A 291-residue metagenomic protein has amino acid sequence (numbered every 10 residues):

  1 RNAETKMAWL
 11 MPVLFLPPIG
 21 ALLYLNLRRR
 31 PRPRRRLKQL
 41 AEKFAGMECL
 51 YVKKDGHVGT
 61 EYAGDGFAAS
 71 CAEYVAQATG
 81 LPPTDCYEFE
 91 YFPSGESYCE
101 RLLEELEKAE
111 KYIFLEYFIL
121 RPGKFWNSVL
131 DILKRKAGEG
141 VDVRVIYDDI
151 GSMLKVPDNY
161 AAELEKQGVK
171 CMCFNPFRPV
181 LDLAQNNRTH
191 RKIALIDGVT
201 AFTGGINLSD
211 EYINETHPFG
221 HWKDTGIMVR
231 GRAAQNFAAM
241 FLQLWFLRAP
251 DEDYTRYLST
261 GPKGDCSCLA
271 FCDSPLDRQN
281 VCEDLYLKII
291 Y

Functional and structural regions predicted by a protein language model:
R1-Y291: N-terminal localization/anchoring segments of enzymes in phospholipid and broader phosphate metabolism
